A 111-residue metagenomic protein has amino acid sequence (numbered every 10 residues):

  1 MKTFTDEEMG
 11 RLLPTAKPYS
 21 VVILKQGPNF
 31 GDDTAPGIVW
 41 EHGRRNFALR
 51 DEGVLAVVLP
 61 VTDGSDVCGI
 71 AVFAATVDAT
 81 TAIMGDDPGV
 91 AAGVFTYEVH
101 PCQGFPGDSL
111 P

Functional and structural regions predicted by a protein language model:
M1-P111: Conserved, structured core segments of small domains
